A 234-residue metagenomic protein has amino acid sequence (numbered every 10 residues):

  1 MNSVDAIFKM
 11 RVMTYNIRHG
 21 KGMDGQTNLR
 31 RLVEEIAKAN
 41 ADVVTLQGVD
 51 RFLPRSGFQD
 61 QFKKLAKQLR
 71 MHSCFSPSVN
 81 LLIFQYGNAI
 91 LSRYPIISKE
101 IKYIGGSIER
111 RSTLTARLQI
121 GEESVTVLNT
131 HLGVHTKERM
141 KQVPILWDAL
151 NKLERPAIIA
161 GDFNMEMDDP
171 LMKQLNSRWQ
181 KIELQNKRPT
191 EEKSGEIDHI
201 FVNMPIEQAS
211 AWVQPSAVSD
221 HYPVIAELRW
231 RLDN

Functional and structural regions predicted by a protein language model:
M1-V43, F52, K67-Q68, H72-F75 (+1 more regions): Active-site regions of metal-assisted phosphoester/phosphodiester hydrolases, unifying DNase/endonuclease modules
V49: Short strand-turn motif at the edge of the Rossmann-like AdoMet-binding core
L53-Q59: Short, flexible/disordered intra-domain loops and linkers
Q59-F62, D169: Short, surface-exposed alpha-helical segments at coil->helix boundaries
